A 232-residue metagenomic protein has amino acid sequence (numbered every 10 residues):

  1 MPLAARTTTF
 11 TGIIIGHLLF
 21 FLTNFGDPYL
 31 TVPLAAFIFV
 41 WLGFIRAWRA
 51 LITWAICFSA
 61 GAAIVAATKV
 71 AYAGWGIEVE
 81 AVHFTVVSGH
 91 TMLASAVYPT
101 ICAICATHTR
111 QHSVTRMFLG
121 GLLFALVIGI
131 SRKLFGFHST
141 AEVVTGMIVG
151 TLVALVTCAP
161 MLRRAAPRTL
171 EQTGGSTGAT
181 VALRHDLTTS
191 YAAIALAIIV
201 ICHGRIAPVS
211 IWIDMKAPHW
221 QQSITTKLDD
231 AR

Functional and structural regions predicted by a protein language model:
M1-L34, V65-A81, G204, P208-R232: N-terminal transmembrane-helix/juxtamembrane module of multi-pass inner/ER membrane proteins
T8, F37, T53-W54: Residues at structural and domain junctions
P28, I45-W48: Transmembrane helix interruption/hinge and helix-loop junction motifs
A35-F44: Hydrophobic, aromatic-rich transmembrane alpha-helices and their immediate juxtamembrane boundary segments
W48, I52, I56, A60 (+2 more regions): Membrane-embedded catalytic cores of phosphoryl/pyrophosphoryl-handling enzymes
